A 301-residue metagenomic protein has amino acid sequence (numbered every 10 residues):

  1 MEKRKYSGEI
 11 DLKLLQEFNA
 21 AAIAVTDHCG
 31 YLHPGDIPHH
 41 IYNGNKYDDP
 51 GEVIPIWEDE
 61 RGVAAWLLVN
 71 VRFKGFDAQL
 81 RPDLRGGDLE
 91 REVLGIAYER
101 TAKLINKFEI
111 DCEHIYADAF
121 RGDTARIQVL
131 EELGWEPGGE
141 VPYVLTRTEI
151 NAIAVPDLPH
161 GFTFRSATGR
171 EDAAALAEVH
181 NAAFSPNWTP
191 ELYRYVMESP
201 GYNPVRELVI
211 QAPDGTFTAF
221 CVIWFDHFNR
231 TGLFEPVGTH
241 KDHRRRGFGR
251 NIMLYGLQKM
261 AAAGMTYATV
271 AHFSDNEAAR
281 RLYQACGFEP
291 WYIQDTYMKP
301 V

Functional and structural regions predicted by a protein language model:
M1-I41, P156-W188: Short amphipathic alpha-helix that is part of the acyltransferase structural core
R4, G8-E9, A22-L104, D118-A119 (+3 more regions): Conserved donor-binding loop and adjoining core beta-sheet/short helix segment in diverse acyl/aminoacyl transferases
A65, G139-E140, A219, Y292: A structural microfeature
N70-H160, D295-K299: Acyl-donor-binding surface of acyltransferase catalytic domains
G86-K103, T239, R245-A262, R280-A285: Conserved acetyl-CoA-binding loop-helix of GNAT-fold acetyltransferases
I115-D118, F234, A268-H272: Conserved hydrophobic beta-strand within the GNAT/NAT acetyltransferase core sheet that lines the active-site cleft
R126-L130, Y283, F288: Conserved active-site tyrosine of GNAT-family acetyltransferases
A183-D226, V237, K241: Phosphate-binding active sites in nucleotide-utilizing proteins
